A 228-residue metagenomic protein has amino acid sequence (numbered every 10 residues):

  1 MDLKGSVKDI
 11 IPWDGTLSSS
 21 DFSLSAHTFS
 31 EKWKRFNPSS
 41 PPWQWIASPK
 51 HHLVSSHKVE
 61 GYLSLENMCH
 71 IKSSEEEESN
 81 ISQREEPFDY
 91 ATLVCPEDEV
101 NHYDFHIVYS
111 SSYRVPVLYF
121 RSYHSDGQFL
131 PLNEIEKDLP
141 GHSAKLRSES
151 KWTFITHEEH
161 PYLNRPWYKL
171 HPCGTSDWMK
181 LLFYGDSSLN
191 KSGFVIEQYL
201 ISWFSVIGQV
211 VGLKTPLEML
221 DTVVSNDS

Functional and structural regions predicted by a protein language model:
M1-Y103, S110-Y113, D126-F129, N133-N226: Extended, low-hydrophobicity segments enriched in charged/polar residues
S122-H124: A short beta-strand motif that forms part of the nucleic acid-binding face of small beta-barrel RNA-binding folds
